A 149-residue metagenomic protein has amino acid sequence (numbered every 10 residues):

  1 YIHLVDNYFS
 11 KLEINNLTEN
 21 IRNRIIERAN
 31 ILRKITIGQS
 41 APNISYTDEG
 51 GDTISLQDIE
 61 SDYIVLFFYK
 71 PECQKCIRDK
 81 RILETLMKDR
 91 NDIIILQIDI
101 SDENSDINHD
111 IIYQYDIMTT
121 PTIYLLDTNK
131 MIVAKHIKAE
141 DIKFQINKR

Functional and structural regions predicted by a protein language model:
Y1-D52: Oxidative protein folding and maturation machinery
H3, R81-T85, I111: A short acidic, amphipathic alpha-helical/loop segment
G38, I59-S61, D89-R90, Y115-T119: A structural signal for short secondary-structure junctions
D52-I77, R81-L83: Short active-site neighborhood of thiol/selenol oxidoreductases, capturing the structured segment around
S61-I64, R90-I94, T128: Loop/turn elements at helix/coil->beta-strand transitions in domains of secreted/extracellular proteins
P71-Q74, S101-D102, A139: Solvent-exposed loop/turn segments at secondary-structure junctions within structured extracellular/periplasmic domains
N91-N108: Thiol-based oxidoreductase modules, predominantly thioredoxin-like and allied folds used for disulfide exchange
D106-K148: Thiol/disulfide oxidoreductase modules built on the thioredoxin-like
